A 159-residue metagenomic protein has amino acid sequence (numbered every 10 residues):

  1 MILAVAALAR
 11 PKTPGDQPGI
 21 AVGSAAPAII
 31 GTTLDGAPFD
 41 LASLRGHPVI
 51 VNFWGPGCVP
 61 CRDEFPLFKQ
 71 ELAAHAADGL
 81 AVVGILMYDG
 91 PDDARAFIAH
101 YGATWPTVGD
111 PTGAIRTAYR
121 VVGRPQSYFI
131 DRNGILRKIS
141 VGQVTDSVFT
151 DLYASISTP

Functional and structural regions predicted by a protein language model:
M1-A28, P159: N-terminal targeting signals for export/organelle localization
I20, A28-V49, L72: A short beta-strand-turn-helix
F39-R62, F68: Short active-site neighborhood of thiol/selenol oxidoreductases, capturing the structured segment around
V51, V83-I85, Y128: Conserved hydrophobic packing residues within short motifs/helices of P-loop NTPase cores of ABC-family ATPases
R62-Y101, P111-A118: Structural microenvironment flanking redox-active thiols in thiol-disulfide oxidoreductases
A96-A103, G109-T158: Thiol/disulfide oxidoreductase modules built on the thioredoxin-like
